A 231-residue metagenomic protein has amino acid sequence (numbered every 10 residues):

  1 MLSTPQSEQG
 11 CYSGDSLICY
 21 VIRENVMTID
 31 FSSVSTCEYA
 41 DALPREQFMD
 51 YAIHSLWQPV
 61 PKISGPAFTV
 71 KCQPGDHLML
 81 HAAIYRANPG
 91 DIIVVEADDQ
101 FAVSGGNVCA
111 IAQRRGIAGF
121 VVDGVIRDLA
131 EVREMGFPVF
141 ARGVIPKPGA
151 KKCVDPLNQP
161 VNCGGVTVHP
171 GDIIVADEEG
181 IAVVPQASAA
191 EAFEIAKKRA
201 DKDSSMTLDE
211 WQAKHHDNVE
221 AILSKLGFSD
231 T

Functional and structural regions predicted by a protein language model:
S7-Q9: Cationic, low-complexity basic patches in intrinsically disordered or flexible, solvent-exposed regions
C11-Y12, R199: Hydrophobic alpha-helical elements and their junctions with loops/disorder across both membrane and soluble proteins
Y12-V26: Short, Lys/Arg-enriched N-terminal segments with co-localized hydrophobic residues within the first ~10-30 amino acids
M27-P170, V184-T231: Feature captures the catalytic cores and cofactor-binding loops of soluble hydro-lyases/lyases that act on carboxylate
I173-A176: Acidic and generally charged, gly/proline-rich low-complexity regions
